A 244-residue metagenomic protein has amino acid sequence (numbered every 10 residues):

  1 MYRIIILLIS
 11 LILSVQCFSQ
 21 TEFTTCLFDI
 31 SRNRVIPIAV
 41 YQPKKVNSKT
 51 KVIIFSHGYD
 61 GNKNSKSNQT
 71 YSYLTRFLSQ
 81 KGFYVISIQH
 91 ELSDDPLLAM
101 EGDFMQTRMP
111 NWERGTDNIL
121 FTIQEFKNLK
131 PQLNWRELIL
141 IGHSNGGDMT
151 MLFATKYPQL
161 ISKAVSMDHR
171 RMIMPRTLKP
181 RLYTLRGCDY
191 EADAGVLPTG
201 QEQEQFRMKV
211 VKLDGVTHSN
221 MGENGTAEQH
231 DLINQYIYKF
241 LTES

Functional and structural regions predicted by a protein language model:
I4-L13: Sec-dependent N-terminal signal peptides
C17-S19: Boundary at the C-terminal end of the N-terminal hydrophobic targeting segment
R34-L129: Serine-hydrolase catalytic machinery in alpha/beta-hydrolase-like enzymes
K49-K51, K81-Y84, N134-E137, Q159-K163 (+2 more regions): Loop/turn elements at helix/coil->beta-strand transitions in domains of secreted/extracellular proteins
F121-L178: Primarily recognizes the serine-hydrolase "nucleophile elbow" in alpha/beta-hydrolase and SGNH/GDSL folds
Y183-R186: Short beta-strand/loop motif that positions the catalytic acidic residue of the alpha/beta-hydrolase fold
C188-A194: Acidic catalytic loop of the alpha/beta-hydrolase fold
R207-S244: C-terminal catalytic histidine-bearing segment of alpha/beta-hydrolase fold enzymes
